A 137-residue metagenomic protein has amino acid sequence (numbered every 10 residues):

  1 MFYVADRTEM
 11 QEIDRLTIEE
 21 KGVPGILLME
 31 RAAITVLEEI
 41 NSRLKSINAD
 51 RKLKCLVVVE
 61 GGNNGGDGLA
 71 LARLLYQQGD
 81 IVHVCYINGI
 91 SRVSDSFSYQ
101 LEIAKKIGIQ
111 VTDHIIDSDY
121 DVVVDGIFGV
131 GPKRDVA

Functional and structural regions predicted by a protein language model:
M1-K52: Positively charged, low-complexity intrinsically disordered leader regions
F2-A5, K45-A137: Glycine-rich phosphate/dinucleotide-binding loop and adjoining beta-alpha-beta core of small-molecule
